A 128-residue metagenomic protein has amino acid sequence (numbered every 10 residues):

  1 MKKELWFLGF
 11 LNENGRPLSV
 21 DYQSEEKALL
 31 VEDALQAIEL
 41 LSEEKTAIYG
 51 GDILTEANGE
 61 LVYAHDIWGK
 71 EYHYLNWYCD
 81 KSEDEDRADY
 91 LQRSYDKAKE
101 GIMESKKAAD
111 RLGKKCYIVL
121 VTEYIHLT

Functional and structural regions predicted by a protein language model:
M1-L35: Long, contiguous N-terminal structural blocks used for assembly/anchoring
V20-S24, G50-T55, L120-Y124: Surface-exposed beta-strand edges and flanking loops
V31-Q36, N58-W68, I125-T128: Short, solvent-exposed polar/charged micro-motifs at secondary-structure junctions
K45-T46, D110: Residue-level recognition of short, well-ordered coil/turn positions that link secondary-structure elements
T46-M103: Acidic, low-complexity, intrinsically disordered interaction modules
A88-T128: Amphipathic alpha-helical binding modules
